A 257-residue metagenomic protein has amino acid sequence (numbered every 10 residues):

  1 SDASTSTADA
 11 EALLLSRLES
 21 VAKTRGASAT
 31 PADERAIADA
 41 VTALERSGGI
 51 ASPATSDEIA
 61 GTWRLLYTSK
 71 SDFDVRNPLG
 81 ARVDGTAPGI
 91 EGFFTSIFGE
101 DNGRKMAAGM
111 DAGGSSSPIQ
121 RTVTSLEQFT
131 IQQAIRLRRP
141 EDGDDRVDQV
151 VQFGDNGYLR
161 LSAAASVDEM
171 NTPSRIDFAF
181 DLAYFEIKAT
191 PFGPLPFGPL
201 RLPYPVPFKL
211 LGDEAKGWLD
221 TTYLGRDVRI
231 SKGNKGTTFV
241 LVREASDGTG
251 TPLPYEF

Functional and structural regions predicted by a protein language model:
S4-F257: Soluble ligand-binding/transfer domains with enclosed cavities or grooves
